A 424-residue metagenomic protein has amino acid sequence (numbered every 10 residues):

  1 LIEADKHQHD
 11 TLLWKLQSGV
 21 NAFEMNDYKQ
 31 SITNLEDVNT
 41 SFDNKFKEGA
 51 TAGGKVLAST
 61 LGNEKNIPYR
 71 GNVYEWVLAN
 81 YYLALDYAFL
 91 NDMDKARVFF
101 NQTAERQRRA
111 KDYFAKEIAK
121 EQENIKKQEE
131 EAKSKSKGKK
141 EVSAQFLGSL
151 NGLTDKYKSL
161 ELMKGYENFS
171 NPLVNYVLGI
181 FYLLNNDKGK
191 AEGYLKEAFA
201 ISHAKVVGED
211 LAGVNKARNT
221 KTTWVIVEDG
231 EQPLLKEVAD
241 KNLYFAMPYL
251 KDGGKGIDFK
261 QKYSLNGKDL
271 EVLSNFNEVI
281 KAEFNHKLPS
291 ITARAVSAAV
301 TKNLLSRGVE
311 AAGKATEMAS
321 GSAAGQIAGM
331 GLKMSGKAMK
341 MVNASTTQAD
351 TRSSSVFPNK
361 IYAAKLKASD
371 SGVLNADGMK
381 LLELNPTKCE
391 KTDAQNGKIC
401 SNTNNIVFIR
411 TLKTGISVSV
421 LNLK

Functional and structural regions predicted by a protein language model:
Q8-T11, S41-G54, Q107-K120, F199-K216: Boundary/linker segments of alpha-helical solenoid repeat arrays
Y28-K29, M93, K188: TPR-repeat structural position
E48-L61, I125-K158, W224-I226, E231-P233 (+2 more regions): Glycine- and small hydrophobic-rich membrane-insertion segments that are intrinsically disordered in solution
R307, A311-K424: C-terminal soluble interaction/assembly domains
